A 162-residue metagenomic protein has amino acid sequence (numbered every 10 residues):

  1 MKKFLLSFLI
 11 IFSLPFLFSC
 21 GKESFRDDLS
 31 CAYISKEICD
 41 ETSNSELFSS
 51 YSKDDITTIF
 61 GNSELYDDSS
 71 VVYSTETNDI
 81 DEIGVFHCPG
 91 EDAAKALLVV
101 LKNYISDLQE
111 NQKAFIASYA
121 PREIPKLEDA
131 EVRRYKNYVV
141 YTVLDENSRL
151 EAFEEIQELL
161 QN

Functional and structural regions predicted by a protein language model:
M1-F4: Positively charged n-region of N-terminal signal peptides that target proteins for export
F16-S19: C-terminal motif of bacterial Sec signal peptides marking the signal peptidase cleavage site
G21-S24: Bacterial signal peptide processing site
S49-D81, A96, I124-E128: Short, compositionally biased low-complexity segments enriched in polar/charged residues
I80-G90: A short acidic-to-branched-hydrophobic micro-motif
E91-V99, R149-E151: Short, conserved charged micro-motifs
A96-R134: Short Gly/Thr-rich strand-loop-strand
P121-N162: A short, solvent-exposed beta-edge/loop patch
